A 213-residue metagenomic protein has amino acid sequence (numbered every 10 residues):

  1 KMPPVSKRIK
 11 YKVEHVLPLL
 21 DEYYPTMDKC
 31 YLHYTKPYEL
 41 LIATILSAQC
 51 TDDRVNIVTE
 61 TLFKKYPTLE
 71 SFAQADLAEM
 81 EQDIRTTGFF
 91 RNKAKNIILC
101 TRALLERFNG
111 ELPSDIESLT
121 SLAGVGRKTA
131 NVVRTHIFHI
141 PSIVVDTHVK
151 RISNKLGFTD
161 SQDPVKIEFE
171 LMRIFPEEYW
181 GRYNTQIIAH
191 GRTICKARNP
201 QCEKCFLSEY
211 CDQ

Functional and structural regions predicted by a protein language model:
P4-Q213: Catalytic cores of DNA base-excision repair glycosylases
